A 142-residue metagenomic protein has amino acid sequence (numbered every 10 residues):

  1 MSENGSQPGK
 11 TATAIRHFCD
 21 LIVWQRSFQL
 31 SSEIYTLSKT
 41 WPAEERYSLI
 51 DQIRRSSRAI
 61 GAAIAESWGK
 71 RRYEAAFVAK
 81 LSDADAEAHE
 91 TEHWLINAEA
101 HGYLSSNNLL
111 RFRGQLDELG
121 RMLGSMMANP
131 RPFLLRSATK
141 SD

Functional and structural regions predicted by a protein language model:
M1-D142: Amphipathic alpha-helical assembly/interaction segments
